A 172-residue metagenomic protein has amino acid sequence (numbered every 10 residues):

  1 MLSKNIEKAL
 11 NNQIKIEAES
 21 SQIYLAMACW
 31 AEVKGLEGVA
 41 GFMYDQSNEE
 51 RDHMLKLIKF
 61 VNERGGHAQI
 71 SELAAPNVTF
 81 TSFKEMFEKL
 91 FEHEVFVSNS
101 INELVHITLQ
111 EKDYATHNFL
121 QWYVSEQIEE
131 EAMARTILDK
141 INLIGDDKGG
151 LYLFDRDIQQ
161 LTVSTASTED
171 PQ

Functional and structural regions predicted by a protein language model:
M1-Q172: Iron-associated oxidoreductase/ferritin-like identity signal
